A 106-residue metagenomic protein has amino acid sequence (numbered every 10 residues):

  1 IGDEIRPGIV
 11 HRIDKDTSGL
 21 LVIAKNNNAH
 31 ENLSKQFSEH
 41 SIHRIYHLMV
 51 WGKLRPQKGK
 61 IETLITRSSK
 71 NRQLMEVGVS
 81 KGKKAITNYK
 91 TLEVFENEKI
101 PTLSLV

Functional and structural regions predicted by a protein language model:
I1-V106: RNA pseudouridine synthases
